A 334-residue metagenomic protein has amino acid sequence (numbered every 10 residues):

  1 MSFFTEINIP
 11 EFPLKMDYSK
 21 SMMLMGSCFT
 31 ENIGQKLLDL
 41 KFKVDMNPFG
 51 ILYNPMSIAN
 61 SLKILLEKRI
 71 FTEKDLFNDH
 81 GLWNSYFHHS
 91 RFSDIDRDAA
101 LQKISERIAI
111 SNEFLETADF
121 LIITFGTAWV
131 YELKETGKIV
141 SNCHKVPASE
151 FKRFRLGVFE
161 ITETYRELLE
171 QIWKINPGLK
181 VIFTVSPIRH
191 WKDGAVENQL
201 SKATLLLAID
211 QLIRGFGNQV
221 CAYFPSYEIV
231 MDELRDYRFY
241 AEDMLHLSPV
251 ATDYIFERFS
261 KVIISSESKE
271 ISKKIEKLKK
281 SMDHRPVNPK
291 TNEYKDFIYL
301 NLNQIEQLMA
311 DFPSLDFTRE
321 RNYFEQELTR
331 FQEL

Functional and structural regions predicted by a protein language model:
M1-T72, A208-Q211: Serine-esterase "nucleophile elbow" of acetyl-processing enzymes
S2-F4, F12-L14, K20, I175-L179 (+5 more regions): Residues lining hydrophobic/aromatic ligand-binding pockets adjacent to catalytic sites
T5, A128, E170-Q199, I275-R285: Active-site segments of SGNH/GDSL-like serine hydrolases that catalyze O-acetyl group transfer/hydrolysis on lipids
N32, K43-I123, T127-E132: Conserved SGNH/GDSL esterase-like catalytic core that processes O-acyl groups on lipids and polysaccharides
F114, I161-V181, A208-A222, V262: A structural motif corresponding to the C-terminal end of an alpha-helix and its immediate exit/capping segment
E135-V158: A solvent-exposed, charged loop/short amphipathic helix patch at secondary-structure junctions
K180-I182, A203-D236, R258, S272-K273: Extracellular serine-dependent O-acyl
R258-L334: Conserved catalytic region of serine esterases and O-acyltransferases that act on ester linkages in lipids
